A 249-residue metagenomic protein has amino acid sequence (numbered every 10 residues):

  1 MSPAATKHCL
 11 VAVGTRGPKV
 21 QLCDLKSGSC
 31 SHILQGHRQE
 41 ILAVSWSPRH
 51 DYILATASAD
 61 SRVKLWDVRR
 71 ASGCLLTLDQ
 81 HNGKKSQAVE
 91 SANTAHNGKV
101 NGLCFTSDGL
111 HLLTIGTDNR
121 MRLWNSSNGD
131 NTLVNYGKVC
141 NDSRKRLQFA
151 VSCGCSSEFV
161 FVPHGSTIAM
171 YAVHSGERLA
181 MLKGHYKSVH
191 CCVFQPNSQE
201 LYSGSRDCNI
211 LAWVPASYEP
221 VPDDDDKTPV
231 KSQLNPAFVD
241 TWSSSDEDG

Functional and structural regions predicted by a protein language model:
M1-H8, S45-Y52, C104-L110, A150-S157 (+2 more regions): Loop/turn segments within WD40 beta-propeller blades
M1-L10, R16-I41, S47-D51, R62-N97 (+3 more regions): Per-blade loop-tip surfaces of WD-repeat and WD-like beta-propellers in eukaryotic adaptors/scaffolds
G14-G17, T56-D60, I115-D118, V162-G165 (+1 more regions): Conserved strand-to-loop turn within each blade of WD40 beta-propeller repeats
I41, V100, V189: Alpha-helical and His/Cys-centered functional microenvironments
W46, A57-A59, F105, L113-T117 (+3 more regions): Internal, well-ordered interaction modules that form the hydrophobic cores of assembly/scaffold domains in eukaryotic
N97-N101, T106-L113, D118-W124, T132: Amphipathic alpha-helical interface segments within eukaryotic helical scaffold and small GTPase-regulatory domains
V134-Q148, C155-E158, H164-A169, H174-H190 (+2 more regions): Terminal intrinsically disordered, low-complexity extensions flanking WD-repeat/beta-propeller proteins
